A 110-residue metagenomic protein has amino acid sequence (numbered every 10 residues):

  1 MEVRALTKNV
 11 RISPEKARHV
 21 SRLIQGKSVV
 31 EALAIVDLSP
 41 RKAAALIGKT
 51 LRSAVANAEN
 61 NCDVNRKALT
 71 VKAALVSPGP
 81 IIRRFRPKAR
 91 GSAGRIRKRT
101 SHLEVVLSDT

Functional and structural regions predicted by a protein language model:
M1-L23, K27-T110: Structured, basic alpha/beta domains of bacterial-type, RNA-associated proteins
